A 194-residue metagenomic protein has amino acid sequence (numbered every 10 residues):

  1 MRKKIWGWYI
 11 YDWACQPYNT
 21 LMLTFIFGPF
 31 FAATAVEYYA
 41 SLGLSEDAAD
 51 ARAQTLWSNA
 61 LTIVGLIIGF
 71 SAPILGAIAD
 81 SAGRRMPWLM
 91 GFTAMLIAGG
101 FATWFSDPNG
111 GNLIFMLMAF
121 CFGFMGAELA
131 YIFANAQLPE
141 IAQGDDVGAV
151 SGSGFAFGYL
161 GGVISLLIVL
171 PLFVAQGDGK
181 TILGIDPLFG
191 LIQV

Functional and structural regions predicted by a protein language model:
M1-V194: Membrane-embedded alpha-helical bundles of multi-pass transporters/translocases, especially carrier/permease families
